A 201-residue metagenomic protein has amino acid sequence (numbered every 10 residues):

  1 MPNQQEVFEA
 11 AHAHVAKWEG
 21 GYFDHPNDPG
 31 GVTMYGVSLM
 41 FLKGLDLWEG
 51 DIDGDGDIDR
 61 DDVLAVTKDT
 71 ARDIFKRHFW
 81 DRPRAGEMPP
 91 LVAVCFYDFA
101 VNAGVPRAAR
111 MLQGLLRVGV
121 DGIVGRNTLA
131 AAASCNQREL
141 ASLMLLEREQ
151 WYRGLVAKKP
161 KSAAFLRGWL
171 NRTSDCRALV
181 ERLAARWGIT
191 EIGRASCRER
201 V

Functional and structural regions predicted by a protein language model:
M1-R194: Cell-wall polysaccharide-cleaving catalytic domain and substrate-binding groove, primarily in peptidoglycan/chitin
A195-V201: Conserved small/polar residues in nucleotide/adenosyl-binding loops
